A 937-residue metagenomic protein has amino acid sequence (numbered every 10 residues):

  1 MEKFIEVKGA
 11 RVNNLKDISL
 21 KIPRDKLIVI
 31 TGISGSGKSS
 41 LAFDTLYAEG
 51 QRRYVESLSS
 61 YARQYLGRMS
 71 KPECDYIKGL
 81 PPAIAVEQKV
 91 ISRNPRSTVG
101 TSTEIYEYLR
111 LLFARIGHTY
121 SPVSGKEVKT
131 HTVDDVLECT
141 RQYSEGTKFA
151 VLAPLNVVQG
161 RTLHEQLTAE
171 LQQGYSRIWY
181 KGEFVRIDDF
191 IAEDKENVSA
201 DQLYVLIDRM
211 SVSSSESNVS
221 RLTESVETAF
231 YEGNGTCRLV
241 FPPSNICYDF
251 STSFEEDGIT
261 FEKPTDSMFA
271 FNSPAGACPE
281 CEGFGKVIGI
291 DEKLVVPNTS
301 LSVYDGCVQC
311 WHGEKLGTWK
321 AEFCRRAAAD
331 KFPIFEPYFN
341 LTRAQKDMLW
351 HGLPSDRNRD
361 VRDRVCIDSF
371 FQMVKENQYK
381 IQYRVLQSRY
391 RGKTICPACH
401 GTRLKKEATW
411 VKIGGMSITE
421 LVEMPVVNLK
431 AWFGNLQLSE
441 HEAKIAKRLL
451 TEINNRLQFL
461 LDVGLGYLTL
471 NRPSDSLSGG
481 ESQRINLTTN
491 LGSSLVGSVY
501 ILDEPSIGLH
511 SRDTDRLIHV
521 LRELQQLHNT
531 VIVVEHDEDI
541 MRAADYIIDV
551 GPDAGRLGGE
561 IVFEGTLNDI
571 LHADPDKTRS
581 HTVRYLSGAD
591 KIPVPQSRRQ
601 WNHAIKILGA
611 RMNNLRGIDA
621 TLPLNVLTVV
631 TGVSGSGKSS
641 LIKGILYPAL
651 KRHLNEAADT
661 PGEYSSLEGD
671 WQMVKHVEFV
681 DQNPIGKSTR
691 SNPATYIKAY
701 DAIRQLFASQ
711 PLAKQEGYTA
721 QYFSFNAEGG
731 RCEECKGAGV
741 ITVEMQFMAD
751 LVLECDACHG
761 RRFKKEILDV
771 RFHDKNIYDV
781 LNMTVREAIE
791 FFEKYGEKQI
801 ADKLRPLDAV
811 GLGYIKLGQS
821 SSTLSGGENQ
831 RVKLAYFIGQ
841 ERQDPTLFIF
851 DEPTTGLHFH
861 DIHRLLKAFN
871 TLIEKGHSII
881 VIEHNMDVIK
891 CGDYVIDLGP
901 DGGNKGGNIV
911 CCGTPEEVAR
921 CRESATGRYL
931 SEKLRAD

Functional and structural regions predicted by a protein language model:
M1-D937: Conserved phosphate-binding elements of NTP-dependent enzyme cores
